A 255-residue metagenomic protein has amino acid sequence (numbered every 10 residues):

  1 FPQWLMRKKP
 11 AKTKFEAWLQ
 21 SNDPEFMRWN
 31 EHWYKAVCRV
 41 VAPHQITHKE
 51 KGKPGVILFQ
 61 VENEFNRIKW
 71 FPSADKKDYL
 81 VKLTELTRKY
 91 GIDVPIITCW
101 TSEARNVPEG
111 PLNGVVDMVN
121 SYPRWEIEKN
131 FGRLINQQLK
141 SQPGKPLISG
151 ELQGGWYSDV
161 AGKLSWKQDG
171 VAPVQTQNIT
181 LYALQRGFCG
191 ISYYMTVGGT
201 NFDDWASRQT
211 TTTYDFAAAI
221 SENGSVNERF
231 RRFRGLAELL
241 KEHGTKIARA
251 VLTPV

Functional and structural regions predicted by a protein language model:
F1-P72: Active-site groove signature of glycoside hydrolases
F1-S21, K35, F71-K76, L80 (+3 more regions): Aromatic- and acidic-residue-enriched segments that line the glycan-binding/catalytic groove of carbohydrate-active
P24-E31, S73, K77, G170-Q177 (+1 more regions): Non-membrane alpha-helical structural segments and their capping/turn regions in soluble enzymes
M27-R39, G52-Q60, N66-R67, L80-K89 (+5 more regions): Carbohydrate-binding surfaces of carbohydrate-active enzymes
V41-E50, V107-P111, Q137-P143: Acidic (Asp/Glu)-rich catalytic clusters
R67-I92, W100-N136, D159-A161, G199-R208: Substrate-binding cleft/loops of secretory-pathway carbohydrate-active enzymes
A104-N106, P173-Y182: Short, acidic/polar
